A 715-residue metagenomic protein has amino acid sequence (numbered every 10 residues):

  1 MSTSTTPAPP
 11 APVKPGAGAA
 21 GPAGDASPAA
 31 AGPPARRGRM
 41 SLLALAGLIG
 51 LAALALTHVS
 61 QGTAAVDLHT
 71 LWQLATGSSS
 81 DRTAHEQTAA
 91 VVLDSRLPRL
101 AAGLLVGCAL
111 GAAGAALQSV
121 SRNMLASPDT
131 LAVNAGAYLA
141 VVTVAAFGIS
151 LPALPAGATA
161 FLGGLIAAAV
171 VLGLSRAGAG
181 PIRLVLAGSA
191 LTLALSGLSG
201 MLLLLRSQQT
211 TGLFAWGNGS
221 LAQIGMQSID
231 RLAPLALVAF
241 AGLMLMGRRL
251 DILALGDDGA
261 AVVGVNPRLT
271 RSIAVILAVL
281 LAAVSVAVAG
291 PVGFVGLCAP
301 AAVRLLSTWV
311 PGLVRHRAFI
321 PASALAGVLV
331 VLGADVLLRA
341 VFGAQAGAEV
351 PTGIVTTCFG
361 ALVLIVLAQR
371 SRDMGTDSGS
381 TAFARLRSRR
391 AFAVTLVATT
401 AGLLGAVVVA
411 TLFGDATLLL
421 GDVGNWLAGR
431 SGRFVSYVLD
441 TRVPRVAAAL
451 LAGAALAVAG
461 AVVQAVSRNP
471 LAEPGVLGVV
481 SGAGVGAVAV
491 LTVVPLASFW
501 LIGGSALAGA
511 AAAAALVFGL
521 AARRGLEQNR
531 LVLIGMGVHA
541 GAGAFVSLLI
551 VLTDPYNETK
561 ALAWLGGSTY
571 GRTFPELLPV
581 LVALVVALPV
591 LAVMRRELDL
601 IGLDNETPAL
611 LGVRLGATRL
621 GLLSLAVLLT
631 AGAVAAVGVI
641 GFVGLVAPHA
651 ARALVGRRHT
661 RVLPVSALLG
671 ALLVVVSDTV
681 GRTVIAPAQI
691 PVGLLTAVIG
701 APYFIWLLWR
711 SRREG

Functional and structural regions predicted by a protein language model:
S2-G715: Alpha-helical transmembrane segments in inner-membrane proteins
